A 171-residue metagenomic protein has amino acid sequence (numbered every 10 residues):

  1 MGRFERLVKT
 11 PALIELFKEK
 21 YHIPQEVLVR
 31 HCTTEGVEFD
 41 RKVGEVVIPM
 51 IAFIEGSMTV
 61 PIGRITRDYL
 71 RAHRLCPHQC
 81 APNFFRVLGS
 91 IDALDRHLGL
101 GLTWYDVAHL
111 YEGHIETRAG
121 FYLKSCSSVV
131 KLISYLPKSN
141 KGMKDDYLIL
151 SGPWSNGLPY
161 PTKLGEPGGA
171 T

Functional and structural regions predicted by a protein language model:
M1-T171: Residue-register detector that marks a fixed positional context within folded domains
